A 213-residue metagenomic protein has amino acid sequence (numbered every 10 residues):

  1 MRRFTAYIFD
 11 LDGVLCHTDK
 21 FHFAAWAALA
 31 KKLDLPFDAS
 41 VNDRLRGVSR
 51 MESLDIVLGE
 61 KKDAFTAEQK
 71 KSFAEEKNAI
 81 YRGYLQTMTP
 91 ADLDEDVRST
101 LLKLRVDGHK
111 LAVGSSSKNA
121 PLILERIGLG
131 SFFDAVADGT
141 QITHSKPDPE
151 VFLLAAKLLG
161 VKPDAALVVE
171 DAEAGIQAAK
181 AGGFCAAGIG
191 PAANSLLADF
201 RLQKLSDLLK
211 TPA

Functional and structural regions predicted by a protein language model:
M1-D43: Active-site neighborhood of HAD-like aspartate-dependent phosphohydrolases
M1-T5, R98, L102-R105, S117-A213: Asp-based, Mg2+/Mn2+-dependent phosphohydrolase catalytic module
R3, G83-V113: Short, acidic loop-to-helix structural element flanking the phosphoryl-transfer center in phosphate-processing enzymes
L29, M51-F65, I123, A155-A156: Helix-loop "lid/cap" segments that line or gate small-molecule binding pockets
D34-R44, K62-F73, F132, P163: Short, surface-exposed acidic
L58-E95: Metal-dependent phosphoesterase signature
